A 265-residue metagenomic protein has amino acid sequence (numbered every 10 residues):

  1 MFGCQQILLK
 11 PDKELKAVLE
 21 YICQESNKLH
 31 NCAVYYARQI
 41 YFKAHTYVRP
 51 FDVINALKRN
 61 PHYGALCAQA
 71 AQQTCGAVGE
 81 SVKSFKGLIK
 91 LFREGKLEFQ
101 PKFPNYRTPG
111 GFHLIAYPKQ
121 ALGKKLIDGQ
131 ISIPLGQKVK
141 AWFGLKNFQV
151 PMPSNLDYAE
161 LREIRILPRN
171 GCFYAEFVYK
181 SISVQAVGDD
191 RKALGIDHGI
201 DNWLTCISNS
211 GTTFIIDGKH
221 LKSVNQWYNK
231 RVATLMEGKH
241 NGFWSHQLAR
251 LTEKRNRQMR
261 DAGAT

Functional and structural regions predicted by a protein language model:
M1-T265: Nucleic-acid substrate recognition interfaces
